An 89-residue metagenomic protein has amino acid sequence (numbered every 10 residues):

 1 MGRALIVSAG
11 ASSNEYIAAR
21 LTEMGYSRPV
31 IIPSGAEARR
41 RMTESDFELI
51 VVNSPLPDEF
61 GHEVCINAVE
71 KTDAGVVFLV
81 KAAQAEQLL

Functional and structural regions predicted by a protein language model:
V7-A9: Conserved acidic carboxylate
A11-V30: Two-component/phosphorelay signaling modules centered on CheY-like receiver
S13-N14, S34-E37, P57, A82-Q87: Negatively charged, flexible loop motifs adjacent to catalytic sites in prokaryotic signal transduction proteins
A18, I31-L49: Acidic, metal-coordinating helix/loop segments flanking the phosphotransfer/catalytic sites of two-component signaling
A19, H62-E63, V80-L89: Alpha4 helix (beta4-alpha4-beta5 surface) of REC/receiver domains from two-component response regulators
E48-T72, Q84: Conserved phosphotransfer microenvironments
G75-V77: Proline-centered loop/turn at the N-terminus of a beta-strand
